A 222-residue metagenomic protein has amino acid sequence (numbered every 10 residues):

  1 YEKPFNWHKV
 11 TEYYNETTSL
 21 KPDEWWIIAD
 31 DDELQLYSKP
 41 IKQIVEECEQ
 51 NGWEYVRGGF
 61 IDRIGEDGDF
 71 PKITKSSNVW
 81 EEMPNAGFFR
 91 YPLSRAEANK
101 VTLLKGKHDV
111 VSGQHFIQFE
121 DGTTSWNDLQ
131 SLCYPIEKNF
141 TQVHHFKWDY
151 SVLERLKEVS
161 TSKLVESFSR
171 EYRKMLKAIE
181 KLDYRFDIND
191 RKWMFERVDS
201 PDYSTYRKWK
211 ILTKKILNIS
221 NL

Functional and structural regions predicted by a protein language model:
Y1-I28, L36: Active-site-proximal specificity loops/subdomain of glycosyltransferases
W7-E12, Y37-L222: Catalytic-site signature of metal-activated, phosphate-bearing donor transferases, centered on the GT-A/GT-A-like
D31: A binding-site-centric feature that preferentially detects glycan-recognition modules on secreted/surface proteins
